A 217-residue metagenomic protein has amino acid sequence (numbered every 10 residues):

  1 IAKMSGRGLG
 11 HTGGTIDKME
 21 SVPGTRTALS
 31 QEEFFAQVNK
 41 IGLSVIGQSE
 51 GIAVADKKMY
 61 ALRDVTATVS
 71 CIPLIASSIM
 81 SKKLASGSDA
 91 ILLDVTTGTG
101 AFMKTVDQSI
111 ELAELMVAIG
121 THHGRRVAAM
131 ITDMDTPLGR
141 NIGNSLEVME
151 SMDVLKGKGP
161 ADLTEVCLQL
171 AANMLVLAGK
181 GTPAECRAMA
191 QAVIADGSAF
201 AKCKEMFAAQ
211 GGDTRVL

Functional and structural regions predicted by a protein language model:
I1-L9: Active-site cofactor/substrate anionic-group-binding motifs, chiefly glycine- and Lys/Arg-rich phosphate-binding loops
M4, V38, I46-S49, I79 (+2 more regions): Short beta-strand segments
G8-T12, F34-A36, I52-A53, T99-G100 (+1 more regions): Short gly/pro/ser/thr-enriched loop/turn and capping motifs at secondary-structure boundaries
T12-S21, A55-R63, D94-G98: Acidic/polar active-site rim loop that often engages polyanionic ligands
T15-R26, L62-T68, Q108-L112: A glycine- and small-aliphatic-rich helix-loop capping segment at beta-alpha/alpha-beta transitions that lines
K18-S44, E114-G124: A glycine-rich helix N-cap at a beta->alpha junction
K40-S88: Phosphate/diphosphate-binding glycine-rich loops and adjacent basic-rich segments that engage nucleotide
T68-C71, I75, A85, D89-L217: Well-ordered secondary-structure scaffolds
